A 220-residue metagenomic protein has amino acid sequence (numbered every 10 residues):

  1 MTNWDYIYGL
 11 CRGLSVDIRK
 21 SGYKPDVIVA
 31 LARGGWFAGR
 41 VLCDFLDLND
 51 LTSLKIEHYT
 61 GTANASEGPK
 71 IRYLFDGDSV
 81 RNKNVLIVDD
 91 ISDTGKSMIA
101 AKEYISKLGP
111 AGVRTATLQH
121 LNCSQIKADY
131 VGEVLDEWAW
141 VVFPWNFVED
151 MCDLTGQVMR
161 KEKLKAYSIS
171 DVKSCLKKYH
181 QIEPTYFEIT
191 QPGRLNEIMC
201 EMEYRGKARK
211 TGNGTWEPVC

Functional and structural regions predicted by a protein language model:
M1-C220: PRPP-associated nucleotide enzymes
